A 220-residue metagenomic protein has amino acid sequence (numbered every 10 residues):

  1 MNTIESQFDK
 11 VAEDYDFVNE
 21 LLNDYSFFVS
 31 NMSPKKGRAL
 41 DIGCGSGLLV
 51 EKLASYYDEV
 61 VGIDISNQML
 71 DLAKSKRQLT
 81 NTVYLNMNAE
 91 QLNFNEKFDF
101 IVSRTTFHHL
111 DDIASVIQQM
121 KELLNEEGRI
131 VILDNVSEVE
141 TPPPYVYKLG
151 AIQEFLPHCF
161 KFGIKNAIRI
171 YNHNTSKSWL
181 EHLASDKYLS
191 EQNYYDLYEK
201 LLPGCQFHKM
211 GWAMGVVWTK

Functional and structural regions predicted by a protein language model:
M1-K35: Conserved class I S-adenosyl-L-methionine
G37-G45: Conserved class I S-adenosyl-L-methionine
S46-Q91: Class I SAM-dependent methyltransferase SAM/SAH-binding core
V102: A conserved beta-strand element that flanks and buttresses the S-adenosyl-L-methionine
S115-E126: A short glycine-rich, Lys/Arg-flanked "PGG" loop and its adjoining helix->strand segment in the class I
G128-D134: Conserved beta-strand signature within the Rossmann-like core of class I S-adenosyl-L-methionine
N135-L197: C-terminal alpha-helical "lid/dimerization" subdomain adjacent to the S-adenosyl-L-methionine
E181-K220: Conserved Class I S-adenosyl-L-methionine
